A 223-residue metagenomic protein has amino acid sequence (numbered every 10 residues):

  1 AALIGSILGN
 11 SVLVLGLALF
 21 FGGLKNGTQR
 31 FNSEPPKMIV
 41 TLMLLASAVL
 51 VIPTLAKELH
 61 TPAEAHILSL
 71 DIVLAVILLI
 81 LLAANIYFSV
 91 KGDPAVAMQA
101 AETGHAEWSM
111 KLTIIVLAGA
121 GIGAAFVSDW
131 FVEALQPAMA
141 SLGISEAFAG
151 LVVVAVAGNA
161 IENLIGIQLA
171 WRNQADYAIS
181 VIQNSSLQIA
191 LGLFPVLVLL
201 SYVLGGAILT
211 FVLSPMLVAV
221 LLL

Functional and structural regions predicted by a protein language model:
A1, F126-F148, A155: Membrane-embedded alpha-helical segments and adjacent helix-loop junctions characteristic of multi-pass solute
A1, F21-K37, A140-F148, L169-I179 (+1 more regions): Juxtamembrane helix-boundary/capping and inter-helix hinge elements in multi-pass membrane proteins
A2-V12, P35-M43, L151-N159, V181-I189: Transmembrane helix-bundle signature of multi-pass membrane transporters/permeases
S11-E133, L142, A207-L223: Alpha-helical transmembrane bundles of multi-pass secondary active transporters
V14-A18, A157-I167: Short helical (or helix-break) motifs at transmembrane helix termini and adjacent helical loops in multi-pass membrane
G23, A134-A138, N163-I167: Membrane-spanning helices that line or support transport/gating and their immediate boundary helices in channels
V116-G121, A147-L151, S180: Short alpha-helical transmembrane interface motifs in multi-pass membrane proteins
Q168, A175-L223: C-terminal transmembrane helix pair
